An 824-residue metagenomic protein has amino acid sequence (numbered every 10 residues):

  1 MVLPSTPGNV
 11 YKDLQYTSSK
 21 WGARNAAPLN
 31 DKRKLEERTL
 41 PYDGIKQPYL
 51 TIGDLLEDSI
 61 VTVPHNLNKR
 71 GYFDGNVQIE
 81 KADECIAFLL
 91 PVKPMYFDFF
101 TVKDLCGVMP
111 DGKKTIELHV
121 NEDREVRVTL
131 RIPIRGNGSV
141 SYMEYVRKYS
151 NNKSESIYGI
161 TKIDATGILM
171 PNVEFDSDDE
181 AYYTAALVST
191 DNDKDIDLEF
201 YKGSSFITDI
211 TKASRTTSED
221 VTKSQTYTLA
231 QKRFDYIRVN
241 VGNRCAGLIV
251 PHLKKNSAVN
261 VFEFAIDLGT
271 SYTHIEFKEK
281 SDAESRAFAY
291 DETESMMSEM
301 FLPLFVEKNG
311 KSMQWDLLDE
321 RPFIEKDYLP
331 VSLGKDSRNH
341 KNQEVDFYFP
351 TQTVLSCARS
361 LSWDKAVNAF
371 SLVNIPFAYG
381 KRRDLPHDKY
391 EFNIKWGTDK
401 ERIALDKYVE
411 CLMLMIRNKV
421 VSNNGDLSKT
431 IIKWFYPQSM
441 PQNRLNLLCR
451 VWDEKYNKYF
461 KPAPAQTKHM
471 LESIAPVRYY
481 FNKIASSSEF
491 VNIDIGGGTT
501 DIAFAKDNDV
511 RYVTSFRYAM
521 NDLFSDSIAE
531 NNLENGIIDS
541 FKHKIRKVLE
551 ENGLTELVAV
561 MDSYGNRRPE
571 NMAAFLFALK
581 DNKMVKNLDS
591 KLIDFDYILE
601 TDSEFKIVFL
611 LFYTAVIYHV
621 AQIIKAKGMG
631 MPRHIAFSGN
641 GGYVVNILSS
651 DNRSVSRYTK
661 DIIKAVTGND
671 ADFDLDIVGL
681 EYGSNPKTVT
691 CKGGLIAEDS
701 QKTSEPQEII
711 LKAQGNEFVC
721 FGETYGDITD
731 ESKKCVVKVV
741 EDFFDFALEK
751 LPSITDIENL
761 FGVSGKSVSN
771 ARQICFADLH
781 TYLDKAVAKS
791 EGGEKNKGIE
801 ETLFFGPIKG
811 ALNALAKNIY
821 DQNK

Functional and structural regions predicted by a protein language model:
M1-E263, K280, R382-N492, E698-Q701 (+3 more regions): Nucleotide/phosphate-binding catalytic cleft detector across ATP-hydrolyzing and phosphate-transferring enzymes
K232, A258-Y272, E276-M313, D453: Extended, regular secondary-structure scaffolds
Y236-L253, E284-P303, R517: Basic, glycine-/proline-tolerant helical and adjacent loop/strand elements that line or dock onto nucleic-acid
L253-S285, F481-R517, G694: Gly/Thr-rich phosphate-binding beta-strand-loop-beta motif of the actin/hexokinase/Hsp70
H274-K278, R286, M440-W452, R478-N482 (+2 more regions): A short acidic (Asp/Glu
S295-E344, D507-E600, G683-N685, V736 (+2 more regions): Glycine-rich phosphate-binding loop plus the immediately following alpha-helix
S295-M296, E307-A404: Long, contiguous juxta-domain segments that are non-catalytic but functionally important
P464-T467, E550-K824: Helical "lid/coupling" subdomains associated with nucleotide-phosphate turnover
